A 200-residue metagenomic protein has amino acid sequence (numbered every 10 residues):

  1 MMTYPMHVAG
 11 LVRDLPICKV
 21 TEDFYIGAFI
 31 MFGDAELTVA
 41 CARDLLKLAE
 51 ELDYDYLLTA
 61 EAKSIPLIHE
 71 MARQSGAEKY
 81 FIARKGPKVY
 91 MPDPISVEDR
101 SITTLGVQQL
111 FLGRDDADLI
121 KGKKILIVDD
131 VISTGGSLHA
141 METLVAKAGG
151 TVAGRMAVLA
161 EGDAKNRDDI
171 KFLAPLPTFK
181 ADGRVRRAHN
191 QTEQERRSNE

Functional and structural regions predicted by a protein language model:
M1-Y54: Active-site-facing substrate-recognition patch
T3-P5, H139-E200: PRPP-dependent phosphoribosyltransferase catalytic core
V39-L105: Conserved PRPP/pyrophosphate-binding segment of the phosphoribosyltransferase/PRPP-pathway fold
D53, G76, I120-G122, N166: Residue-level preference for short coil/turn positions at secondary-structure junctions
D55, K123, A153: Conserved acidic residues
P66, G136, A140: Conserved SAM/SAH-binding loop-helix junction of Class I S-adenosyl-L-methionine-dependent methyltransferases
E78-I125, N190-E193, R197-S198: Short, glycine/charge-rich flexible loops or terminal/linker lids adjacent to PRPP-binding catalytic cores
D130, G135: Conserved G/P- and acidic residue-centered "switch" motifs that form tight phosphate/ATP-binding loops in soluble
